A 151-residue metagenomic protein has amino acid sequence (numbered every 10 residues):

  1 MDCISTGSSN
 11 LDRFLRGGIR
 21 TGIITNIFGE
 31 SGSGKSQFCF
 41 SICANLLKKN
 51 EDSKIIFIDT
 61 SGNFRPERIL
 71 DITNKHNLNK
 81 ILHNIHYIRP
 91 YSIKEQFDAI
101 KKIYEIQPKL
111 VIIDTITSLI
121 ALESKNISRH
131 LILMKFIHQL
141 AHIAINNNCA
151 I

Functional and structural regions predicted by a protein language model:
M1-N77: The Walker A/P-loop phosphate-binding site
D2, S118, A141-I143: Residue-level marker of intrinsically disordered, low-complexity segments enriched for small/polar residues
I4-S8, S36, I93-Q96, H130-L133: A conditional alpha-helix N-cap/helix-loop micro-motif detector
F40, I93, F97-I100, L133-L140: Short, hydrophobic/amphipathic alpha-helical packing segments that form internal helix faces or helix-helix interfaces
L47, Y104, A141-A144: N-terminal cationic-hydrophobic initiation segments that often serve targeting/anchoring roles
E51-I127: Conserved inter-motif catalytic segment of the P-loop NTP-binding fold
H130-I151: Substrate-engagement module of ASCE P-loop NTPases
